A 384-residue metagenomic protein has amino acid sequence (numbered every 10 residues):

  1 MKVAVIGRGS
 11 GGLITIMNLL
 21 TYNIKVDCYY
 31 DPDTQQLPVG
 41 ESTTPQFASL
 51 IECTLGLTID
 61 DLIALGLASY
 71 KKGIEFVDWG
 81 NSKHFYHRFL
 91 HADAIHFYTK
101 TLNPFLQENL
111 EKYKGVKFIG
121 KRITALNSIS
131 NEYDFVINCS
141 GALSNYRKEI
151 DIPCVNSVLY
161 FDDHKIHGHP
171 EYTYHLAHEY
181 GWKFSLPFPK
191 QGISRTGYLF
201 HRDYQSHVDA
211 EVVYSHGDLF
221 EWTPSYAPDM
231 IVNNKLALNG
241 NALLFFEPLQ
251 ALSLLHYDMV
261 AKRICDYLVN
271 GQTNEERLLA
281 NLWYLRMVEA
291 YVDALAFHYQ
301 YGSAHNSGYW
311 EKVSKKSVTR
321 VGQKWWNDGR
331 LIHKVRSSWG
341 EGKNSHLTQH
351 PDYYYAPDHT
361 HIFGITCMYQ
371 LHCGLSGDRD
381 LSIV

Functional and structural regions predicted by a protein language model:
M1-G9: Beta1/beta-strand and adjacent pyrophosphate-binding region of the FAD-binding site in flavoprotein oxidoreductases
G12-L13: N-terminal Rossmann-fold NAD(P) dinucleotide-binding loop
L20-V39: Glycine-rich FAD pyrophosphate-binding loop
Q36-L90: N-terminal FAD cofactor-binding segment of flavoenzymes
Y70, N270-V384: Long, low-complexity C-terminal extensions of enzymes
F89-E108, R202-H207: Short beta-strand to alpha-helix junction loop
N109-Y214: Predominantly flavin-linked oxidoreductase catalytic cores and closely associated redox partners
F200-Y299: FAD/FMN-dependent oxidoreductases across multiple families
